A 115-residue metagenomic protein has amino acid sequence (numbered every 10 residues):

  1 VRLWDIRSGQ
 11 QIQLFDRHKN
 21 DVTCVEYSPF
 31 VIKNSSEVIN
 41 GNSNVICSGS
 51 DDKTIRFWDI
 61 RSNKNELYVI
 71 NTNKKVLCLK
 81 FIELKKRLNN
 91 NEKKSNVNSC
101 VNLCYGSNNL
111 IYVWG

Functional and structural regions predicted by a protein language model:
V1-D5, V25, I55-R61, L79 (+1 more regions): WD40-repeat beta-propellers
G9, K19, S43, D52-T54 (+3 more regions): Surface-exposed loop/turn positions within WD40 beta-propeller blades
Q10-Q13, N65-Y68: A structural motif specific to WD40 beta-propellers
F15-V22, P29, I70-L77, N108: WD40/WD-repeat beta-propeller blade N-cap
S28-F30, I39-N40, I82-L84: Structural WD40 beta-propeller signal
N34-S50, K94-V97, N102-S107: Conserved beta-strand element within WD40/beta-propeller blades
I55, K75-G115: Blade-level signature of beta-propeller repeat domains, shared across WD40, Kelch, NHL, RCC1 and BNR/Asp-box propellers
